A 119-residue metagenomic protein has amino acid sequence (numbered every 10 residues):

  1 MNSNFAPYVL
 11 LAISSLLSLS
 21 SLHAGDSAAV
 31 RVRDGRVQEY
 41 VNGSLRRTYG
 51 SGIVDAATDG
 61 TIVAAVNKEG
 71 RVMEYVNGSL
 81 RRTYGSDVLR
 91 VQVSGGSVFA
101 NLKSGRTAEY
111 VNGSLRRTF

Functional and structural regions predicted by a protein language model:
M1-V9: Bacterial N-terminal signal peptides that target proteins for export
Y8-S18: Bacterial N-terminal signal peptides
A24-R47: An edge-strand/N-cap motif at the start of beta-rich repeat modules
G25, G50-T61, S86-S97: Repeated scaffold domains used in trafficking and secretory/extracellular systems, primarily beta-propellers
G25-V32, T61-N67, G96-L102: Short beta-strand elements that form the blades of beta-propeller/WD-repeat-like and other beta-sheet-rich scaffold
D34-V37, E69-V72, S104-T107: Loop/turn residues immediately N-terminal
N42-G50, G78-Y84, L115-F119: A short beta-strand motif characteristic of beta-propeller blades
G105-F119: Blade-level signature of beta-propeller repeat domains, shared across WD40, Kelch, NHL, RCC1 and BNR/Asp-box propellers
